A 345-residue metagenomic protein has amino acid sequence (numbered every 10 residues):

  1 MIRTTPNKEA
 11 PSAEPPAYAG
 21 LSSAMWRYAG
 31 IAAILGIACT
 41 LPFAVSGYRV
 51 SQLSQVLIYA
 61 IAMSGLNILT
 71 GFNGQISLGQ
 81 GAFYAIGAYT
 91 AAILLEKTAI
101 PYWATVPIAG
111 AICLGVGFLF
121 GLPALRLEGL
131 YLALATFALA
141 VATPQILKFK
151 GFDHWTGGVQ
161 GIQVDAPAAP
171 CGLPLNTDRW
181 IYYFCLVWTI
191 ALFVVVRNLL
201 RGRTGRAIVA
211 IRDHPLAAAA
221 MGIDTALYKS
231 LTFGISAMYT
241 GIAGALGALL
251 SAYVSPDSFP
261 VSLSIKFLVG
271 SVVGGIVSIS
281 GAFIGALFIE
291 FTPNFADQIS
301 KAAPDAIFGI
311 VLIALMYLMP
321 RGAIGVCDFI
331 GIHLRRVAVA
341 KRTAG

Functional and structural regions predicted by a protein language model:
M1-G345: Transmembrane alpha-helices and adjacent helix-loop boundaries
